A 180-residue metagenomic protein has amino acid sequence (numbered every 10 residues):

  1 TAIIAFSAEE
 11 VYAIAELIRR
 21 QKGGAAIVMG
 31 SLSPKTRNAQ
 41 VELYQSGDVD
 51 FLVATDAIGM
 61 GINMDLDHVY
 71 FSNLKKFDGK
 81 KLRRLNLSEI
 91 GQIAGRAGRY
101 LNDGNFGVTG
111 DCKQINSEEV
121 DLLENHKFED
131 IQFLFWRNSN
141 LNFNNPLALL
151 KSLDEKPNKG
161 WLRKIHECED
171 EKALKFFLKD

Functional and structural regions predicted by a protein language model:
T1-L17, Q21, D48, F106 (+1 more regions): Conserved helicase motor core of P-loop NTPases
T1-Q21, A25-M29, S152-K175: Conserved strand-helix element at the start of the C-terminal RecA-like helicase core
A2, A26-P34, K76-R84: Flexible beta-alpha connector loops of hexameric P-loop NTPases
F6-E9, A26-A39, T55-M60: Conserved helicase motor
Y12, E16, R20, N38-E42 (+2 more regions): Solvent-exposed alpha-helical segments within well-ordered globular domains of core cellular machineries
R19-A26, E42-F51: P-loop NTPase motor module signature
Q45-G47, F51, M64-H126: Conserved segment of the helicase C-terminal RecA-like domain
A97, D103-D180: C-terminal helicase lobe and adjacent C-terminal extensions/tails of nucleic-acid helicase motors
